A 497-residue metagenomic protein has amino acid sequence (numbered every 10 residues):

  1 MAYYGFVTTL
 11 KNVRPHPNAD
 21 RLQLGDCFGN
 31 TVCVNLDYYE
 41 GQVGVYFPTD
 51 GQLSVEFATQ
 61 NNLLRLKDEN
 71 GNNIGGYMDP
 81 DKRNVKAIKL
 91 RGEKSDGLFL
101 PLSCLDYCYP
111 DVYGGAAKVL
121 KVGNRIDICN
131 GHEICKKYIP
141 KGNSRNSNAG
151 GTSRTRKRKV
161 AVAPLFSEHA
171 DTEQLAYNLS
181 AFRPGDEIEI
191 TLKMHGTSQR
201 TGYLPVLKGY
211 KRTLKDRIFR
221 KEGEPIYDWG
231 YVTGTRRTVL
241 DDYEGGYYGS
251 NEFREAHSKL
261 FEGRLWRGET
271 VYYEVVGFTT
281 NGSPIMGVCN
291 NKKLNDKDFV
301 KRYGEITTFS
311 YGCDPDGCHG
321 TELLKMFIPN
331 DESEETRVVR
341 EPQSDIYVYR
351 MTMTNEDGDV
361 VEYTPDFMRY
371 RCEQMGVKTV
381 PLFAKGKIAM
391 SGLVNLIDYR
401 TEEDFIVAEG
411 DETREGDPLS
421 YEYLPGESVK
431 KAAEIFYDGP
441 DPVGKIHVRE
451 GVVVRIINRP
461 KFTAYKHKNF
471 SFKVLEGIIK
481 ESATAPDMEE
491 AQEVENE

Functional and structural regions predicted by a protein language model:
M1-E497: Core nucleotide-handling region used for phosphoryl-transfer chemistry
